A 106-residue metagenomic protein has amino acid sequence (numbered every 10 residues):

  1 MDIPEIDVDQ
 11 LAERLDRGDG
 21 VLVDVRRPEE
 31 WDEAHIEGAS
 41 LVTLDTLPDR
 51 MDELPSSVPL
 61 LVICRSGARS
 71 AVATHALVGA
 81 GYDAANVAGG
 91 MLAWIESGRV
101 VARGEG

Functional and structural regions predicted by a protein language model:
M1-V21, R27-P59, A68-G106: Rhodanese-like catalytic fold shared by cysteine-dependent sulfurtransferases and DSP/PTP-type phosphatases
I63: Short, surface-exposed ligand- or partner-binding patches at beta-edge/loop junctions that are enriched in aromatics
